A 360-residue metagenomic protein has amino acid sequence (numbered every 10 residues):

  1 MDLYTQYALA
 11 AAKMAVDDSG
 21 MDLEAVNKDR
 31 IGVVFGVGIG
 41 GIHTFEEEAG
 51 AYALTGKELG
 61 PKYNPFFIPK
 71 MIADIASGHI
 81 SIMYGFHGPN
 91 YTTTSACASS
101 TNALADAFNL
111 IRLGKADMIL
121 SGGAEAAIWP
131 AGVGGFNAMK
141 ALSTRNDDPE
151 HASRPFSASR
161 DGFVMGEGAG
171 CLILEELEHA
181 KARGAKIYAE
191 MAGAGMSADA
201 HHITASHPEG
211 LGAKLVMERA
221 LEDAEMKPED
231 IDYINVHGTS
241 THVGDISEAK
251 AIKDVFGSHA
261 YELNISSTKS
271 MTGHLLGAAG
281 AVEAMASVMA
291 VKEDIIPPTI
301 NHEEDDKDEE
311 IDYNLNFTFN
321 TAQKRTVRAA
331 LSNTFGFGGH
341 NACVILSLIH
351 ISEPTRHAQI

Functional and structural regions predicted by a protein language model:
M1-S95, A124-V133, P228-G244: Conserved beta-ketoacyl condensing-enzyme motif
A8-D22, A76, S81-Y84, P89-E125 (+3 more regions): Active-site-proximal alpha-helical scaffold in enzymes
A12, V33, I80, S100 (+9 more regions): Conserved small-residue
A15-N27, A180-G184, M217-Y233, V255 (+1 more regions): Phosphate/pyrophosphate-binding loops at sites that engage ATP/ADP/AMP, CoA/4′-phosphopantetheine, polyphosphate
I42-G60, L110-L113, V133-N146, P208-G212 (+2 more regions): A glycine- and small-aliphatic-rich helix-loop capping segment at beta-alpha/alpha-beta transitions that lines
K115-D161, A194-P208, G238-I246, E262-L315: Acyl-CoA/ACP chain-elongation machinery
D147-A224, Y233: Condensing-enzyme catalytic core mediating Claisen C-C bond formation in acyl metabolism
I349-I360: Single conserved hydrophobic/aromatic residue that forms the stacking wall/gate of nucleotide- or nucleobase-binding
